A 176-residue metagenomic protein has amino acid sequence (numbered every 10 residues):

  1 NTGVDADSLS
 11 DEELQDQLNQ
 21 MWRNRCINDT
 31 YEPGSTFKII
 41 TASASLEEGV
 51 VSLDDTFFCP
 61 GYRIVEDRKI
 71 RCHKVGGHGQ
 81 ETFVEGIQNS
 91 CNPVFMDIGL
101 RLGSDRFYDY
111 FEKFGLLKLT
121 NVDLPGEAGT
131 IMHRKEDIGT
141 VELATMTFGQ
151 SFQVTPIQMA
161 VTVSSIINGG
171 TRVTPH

Functional and structural regions predicted by a protein language model:
N1-S35, I40-H176: Beta-lactam-recognizing serine transpeptidase/beta-lactamase-like catalytic domain environment
